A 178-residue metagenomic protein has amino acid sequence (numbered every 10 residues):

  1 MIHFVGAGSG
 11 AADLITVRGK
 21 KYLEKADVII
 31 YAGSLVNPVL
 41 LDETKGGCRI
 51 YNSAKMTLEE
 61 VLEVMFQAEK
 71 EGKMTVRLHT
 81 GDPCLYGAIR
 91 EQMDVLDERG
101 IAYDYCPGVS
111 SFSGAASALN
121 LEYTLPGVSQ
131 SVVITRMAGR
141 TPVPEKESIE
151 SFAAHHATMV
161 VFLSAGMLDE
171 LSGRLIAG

Functional and structural regions predicted by a protein language model:
M1-C106, G114: Class I S-adenosyl-L-methionine
I2, E60, K70-T75, S129-S131 (+2 more regions): A contiguous loop/helix-start segment that scaffolds small-molecule binding in enzyme catalytic cores
A11, D82-L85, R90-H155: Class I SAM-dependent methyltransferase SAM-binding "motif I" and its flanking Rossmann-like core
A26-I29, E43, G47, A68-G72 (+4 more regions): Change "in soluble alpha/beta enzymes" to "in soluble alpha/beta proteins
V36, S111, M167: Short phosphate-engaging motifs
